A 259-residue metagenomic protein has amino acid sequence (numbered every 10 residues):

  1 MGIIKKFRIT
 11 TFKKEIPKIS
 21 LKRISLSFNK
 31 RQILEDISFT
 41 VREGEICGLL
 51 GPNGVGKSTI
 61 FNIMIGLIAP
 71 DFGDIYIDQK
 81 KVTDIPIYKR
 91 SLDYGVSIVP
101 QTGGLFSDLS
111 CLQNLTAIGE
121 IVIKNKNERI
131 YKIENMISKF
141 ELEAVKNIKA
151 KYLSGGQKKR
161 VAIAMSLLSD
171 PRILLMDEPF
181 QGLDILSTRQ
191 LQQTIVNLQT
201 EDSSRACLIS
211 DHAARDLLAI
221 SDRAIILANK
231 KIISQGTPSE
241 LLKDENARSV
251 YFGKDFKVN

Functional and structural regions predicted by a protein language model:
I19-L21, L34: Conserved structural motif at the start of ABC-family nucleotide-binding domains
L50-P52: The feature captures the beta-strand-to-loop junction immediately N-terminal to the Walker
I65: Helix-to-loop junction immediately C-terminal to a conserved catalytic motif
N127-V145, Q193-V196: Conserved ABC ATPase "signature" region
K149-L153: Conserved ABC ATPase signature
L174-E178: Catalytic Walker B motif of ABC-type/P-loop ATPase nucleotide-binding domains
